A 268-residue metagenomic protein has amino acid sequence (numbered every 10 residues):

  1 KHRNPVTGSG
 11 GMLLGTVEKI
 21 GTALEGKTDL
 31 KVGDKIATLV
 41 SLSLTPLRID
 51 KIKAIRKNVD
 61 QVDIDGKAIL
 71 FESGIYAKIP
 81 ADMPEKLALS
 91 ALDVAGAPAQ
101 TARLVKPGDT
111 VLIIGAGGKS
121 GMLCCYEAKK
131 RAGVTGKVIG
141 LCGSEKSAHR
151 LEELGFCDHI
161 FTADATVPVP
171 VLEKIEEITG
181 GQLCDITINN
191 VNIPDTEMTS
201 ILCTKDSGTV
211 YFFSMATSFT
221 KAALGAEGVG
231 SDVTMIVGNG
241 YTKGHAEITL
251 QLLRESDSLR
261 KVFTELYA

Functional and structural regions predicted by a protein language model:
H2, T7, G11, A23 (+1 more regions): NAD(P)H dinucleotide-binding glycine-rich loop of Rossmann-like/cofactor-binding domains, especially the beta1-alpha1
L24-V32, V105, T204: Short, well-ordered loop/turn sites that connect or cap secondary structure elements
V111-G117: Conserved N-terminal Rossmann-fold NAD(P)-binding element of oxidoreductases
K119-S120, D195: Hydrophobic/small residue at the entry helix of a nucleotide-binding pocket
K129-D195: Adenosine-nucleotide cofactor-binding segment
G181, L250-A268: C-terminal capping/lid region of NAD(P)-dependent oxidoreductase domains
V191-S256: Glycine-rich phosphate-binding loop and adjacent beta-alpha segment of Rossmann(oid) nucleotide-cofactor-binding
